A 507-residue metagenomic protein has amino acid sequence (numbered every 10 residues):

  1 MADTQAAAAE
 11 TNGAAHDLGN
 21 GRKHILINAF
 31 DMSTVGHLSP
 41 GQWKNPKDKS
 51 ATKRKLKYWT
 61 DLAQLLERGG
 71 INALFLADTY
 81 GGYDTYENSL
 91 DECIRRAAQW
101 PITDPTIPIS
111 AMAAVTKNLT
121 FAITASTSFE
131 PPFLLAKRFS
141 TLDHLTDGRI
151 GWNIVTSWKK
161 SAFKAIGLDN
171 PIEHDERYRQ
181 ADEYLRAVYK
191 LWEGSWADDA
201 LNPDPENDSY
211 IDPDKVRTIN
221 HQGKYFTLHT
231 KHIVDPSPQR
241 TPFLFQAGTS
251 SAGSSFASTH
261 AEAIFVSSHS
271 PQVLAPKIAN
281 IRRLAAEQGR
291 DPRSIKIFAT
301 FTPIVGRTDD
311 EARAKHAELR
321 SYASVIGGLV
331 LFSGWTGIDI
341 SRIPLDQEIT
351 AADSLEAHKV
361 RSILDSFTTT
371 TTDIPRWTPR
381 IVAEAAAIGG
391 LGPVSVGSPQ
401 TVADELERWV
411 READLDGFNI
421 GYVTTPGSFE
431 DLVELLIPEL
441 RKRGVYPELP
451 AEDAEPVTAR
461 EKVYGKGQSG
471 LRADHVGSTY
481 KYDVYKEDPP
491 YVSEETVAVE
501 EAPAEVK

Functional and structural regions predicted by a protein language model:
A2-K507: N-terminal glycine-rich cofactor-binding segment that shapes the pocket for flavin-like pterin cofactors
